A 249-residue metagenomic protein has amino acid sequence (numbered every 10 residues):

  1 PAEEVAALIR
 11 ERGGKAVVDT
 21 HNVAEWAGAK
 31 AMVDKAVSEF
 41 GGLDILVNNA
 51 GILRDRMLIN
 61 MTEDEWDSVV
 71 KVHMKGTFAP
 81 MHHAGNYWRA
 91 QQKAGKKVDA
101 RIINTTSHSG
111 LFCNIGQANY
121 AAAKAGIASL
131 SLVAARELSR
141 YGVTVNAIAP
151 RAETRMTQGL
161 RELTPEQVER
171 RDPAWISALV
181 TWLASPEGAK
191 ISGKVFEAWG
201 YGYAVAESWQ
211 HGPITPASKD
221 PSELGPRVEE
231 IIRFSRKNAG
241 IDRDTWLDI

Functional and structural regions predicted by a protein language model:
R12-V17, D34-N48, R54, K97 (+1 more regions): A glycine-rich helix->loop->beta "capping" turn within Rossmann-like NAD(P)(H)-dependent oxidoreductase domains
K15, G42-I45, A128, A135-P150 (+1 more regions): Conserved Rossmann-fold SDR core element
T20-A31, E63: The beta1-alpha1 cofactor-binding region of Rossmann-like NAD(H)/NADP(H)-dependent oxidoreductases
M57-L58, E65-D67: Substrate-binding pocket helix/loop in short-chain dehydrogenase/reductase
M81, A123, S131: Active-site helix of classical SDR
S107: Residue(s) in the substrate-gating loop at a strand-loop-helix junction that position the organic substrate next
A147, E166-I249: C-terminal helical subdomain
